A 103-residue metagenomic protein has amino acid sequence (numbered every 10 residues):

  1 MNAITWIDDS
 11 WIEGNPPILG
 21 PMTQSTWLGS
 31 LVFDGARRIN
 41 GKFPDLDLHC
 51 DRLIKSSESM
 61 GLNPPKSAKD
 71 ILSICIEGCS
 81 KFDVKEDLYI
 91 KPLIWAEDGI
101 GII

Functional and structural regions predicted by a protein language model:
M1-I103: Conserved alpha/beta cores of soluble small-molecule-handling proteins
